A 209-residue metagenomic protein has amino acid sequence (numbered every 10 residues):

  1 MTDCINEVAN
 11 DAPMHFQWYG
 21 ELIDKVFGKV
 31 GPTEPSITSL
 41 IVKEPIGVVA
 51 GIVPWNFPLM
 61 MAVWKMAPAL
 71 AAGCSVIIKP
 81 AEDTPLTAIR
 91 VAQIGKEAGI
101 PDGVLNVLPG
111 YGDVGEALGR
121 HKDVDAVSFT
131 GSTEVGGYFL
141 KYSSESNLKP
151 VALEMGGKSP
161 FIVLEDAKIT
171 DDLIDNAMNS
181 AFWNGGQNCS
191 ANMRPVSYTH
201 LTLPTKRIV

Functional and structural regions predicted by a protein language model:
M1-I37: N-terminal Rossmann-like NAD(P)+-binding subdomain of aldehyde/semialdehyde dehydrogenases
G28-P35, L108-G110, N176-A177: Short gly/ser/thr-rich secondary-structure transition/capping motifs
K29-P101: Conserved small-residue-rich beta-alpha loop and adjacent elements that most often cradle the phosphate/pyrophosphate
S39, V107-D125: A structured beta-alpha segment of the ubiquitous adenosine-cofactor-binding alpha/beta core
A67, A126-T130: Periplasmic-binding protein-like
G73, L105, V127, G157 (+1 more regions): Residue-level signal for inorganic ion chemistry
C74, K79-A81, P109, T130 (+1 more regions): Short beta->alpha connector loops at strand-helix junctions that form conserved, small/polar/Pro-enriched
E134-L201, V209: ALDH superfamily catalytic-core signature
